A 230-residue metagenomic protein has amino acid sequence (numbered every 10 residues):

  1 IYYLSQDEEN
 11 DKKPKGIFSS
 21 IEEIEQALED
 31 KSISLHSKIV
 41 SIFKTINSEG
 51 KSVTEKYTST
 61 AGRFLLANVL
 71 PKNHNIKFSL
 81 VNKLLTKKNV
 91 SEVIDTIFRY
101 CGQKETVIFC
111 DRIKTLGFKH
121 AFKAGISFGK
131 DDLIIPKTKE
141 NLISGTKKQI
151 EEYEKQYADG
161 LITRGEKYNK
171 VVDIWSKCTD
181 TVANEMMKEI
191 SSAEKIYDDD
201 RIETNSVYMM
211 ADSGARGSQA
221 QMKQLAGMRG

Functional and structural regions predicted by a protein language model:
I1-G165, Q221-G230: Feature marking long nucleic-acid-engaging regions of large polymerase/nuclease enzymes
G165-A226: Gly/Pro-rich turn-and-neighbor structural signature
